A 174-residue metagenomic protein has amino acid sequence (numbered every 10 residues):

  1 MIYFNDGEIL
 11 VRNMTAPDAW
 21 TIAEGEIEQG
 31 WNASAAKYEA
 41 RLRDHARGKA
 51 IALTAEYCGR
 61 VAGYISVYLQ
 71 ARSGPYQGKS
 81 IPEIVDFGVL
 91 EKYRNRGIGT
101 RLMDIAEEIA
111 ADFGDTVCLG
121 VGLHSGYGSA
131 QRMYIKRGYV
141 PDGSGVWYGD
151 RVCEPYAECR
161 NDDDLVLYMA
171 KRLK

Functional and structural regions predicted by a protein language model:
I2-I9, A16-W20, E24-D86, L90-E91 (+2 more regions): Acetyl-CoA-dependent GNAT
A50, D162-Y168: Short hydrophobic/aromatic beta-strand or adjacent loop that forms the aromatic wall/cage of a ligand/substrate-binding
Q77-G78, R96, G128: Non-catalytic, surface-exposed connector residues within folded enzymatic/regulatory domains
Q77-S80, R160-D164: Short coil/turn motifs at beta-sheet boundaries
F87-R94, G122-H124: A short, internal acetyl-CoA/4′-phosphopantetheine-binding micro-motif in the GNAT/acyltransferase core
V89, N95-E108, R132-K136: Conserved acetyl-CoA-binding loop-helix of GNAT-fold acetyltransferases
T100, H124-A157, D162: Conserved active-site alpha-helix within GNAT-family acetyltransferase domains
A110-L123: Conserved GNAT acetyl-CoA-binding A-motif
